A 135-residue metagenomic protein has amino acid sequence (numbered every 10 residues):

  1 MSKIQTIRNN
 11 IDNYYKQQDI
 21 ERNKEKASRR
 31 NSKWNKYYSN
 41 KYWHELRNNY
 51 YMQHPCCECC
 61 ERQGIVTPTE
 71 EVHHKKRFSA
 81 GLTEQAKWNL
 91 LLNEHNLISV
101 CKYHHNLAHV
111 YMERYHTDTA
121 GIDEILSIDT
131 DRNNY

Functional and structural regions predicted by a protein language model:
M1-E45, R62-V66, H116-Y135: A boundary/linker detector
D12, E25, Y50, K76 (+2 more regions): Intrinsic disorder/low-complexity detector
I20, E61, E71, N93 (+2 more regions): Intrinsic disorder/low-complexity signature
Y42-K76, Y103: Short cysteine-rich loop/turn motifs with clustered Cys
I65, E94-A120: Short Cys/His-centered divalent metal-binding micro-motifs
E71, L82-T83, M112: Conserved catalytic-core motifs of eukaryotic protein kinase domains, centered on the activation segment
H74, A86, R114-T117: Short, glycine/charged-enriched secondary-structure capping and boundary segments
F78-L97: Short linker/helix segments within small regulatory modules
